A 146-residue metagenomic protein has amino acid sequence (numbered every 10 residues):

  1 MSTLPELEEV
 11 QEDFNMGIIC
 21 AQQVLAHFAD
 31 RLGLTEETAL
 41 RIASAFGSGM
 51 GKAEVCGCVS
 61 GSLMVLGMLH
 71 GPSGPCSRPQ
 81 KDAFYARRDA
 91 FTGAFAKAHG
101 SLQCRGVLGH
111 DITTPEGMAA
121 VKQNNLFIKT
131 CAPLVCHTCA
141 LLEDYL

Functional and structural regions predicted by a protein language model:
P5-L32: Active-site-proximal helix-loop elements at catalytic-domain edges
E8-N15, A45-E54, Q123-F127: A short glycine/serine-rich beta->alpha loop
C20, C56, C104: Short cysteine clusters
L25-S44, H110-P115: Acidic-glycine-rich active-site phosphate/pyrophosphate-binding loop
R31-R41, M68-A90: Phosphate-handling active-site elements
A39, G51-C58: Active-site nucleophile and cofactor-binding loops and adjacent substrate-binding regions of central metabolic enzymes
G61-L69: DPxDG-like acidic metal-binding loop motif
F84-L146: C-terminal binding/interaction regions
